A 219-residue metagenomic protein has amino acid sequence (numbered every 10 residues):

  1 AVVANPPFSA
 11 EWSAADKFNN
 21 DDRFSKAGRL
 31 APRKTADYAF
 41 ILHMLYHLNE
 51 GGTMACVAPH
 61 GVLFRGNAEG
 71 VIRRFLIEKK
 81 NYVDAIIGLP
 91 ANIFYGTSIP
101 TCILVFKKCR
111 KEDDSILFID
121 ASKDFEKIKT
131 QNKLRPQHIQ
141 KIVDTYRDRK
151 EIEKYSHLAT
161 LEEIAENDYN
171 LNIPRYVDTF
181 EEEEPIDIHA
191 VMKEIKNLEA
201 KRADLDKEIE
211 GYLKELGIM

Functional and structural regions predicted by a protein language model:
A1-M219: A conserved structural/catalytic subdomain of Rossmann-like adenosyl-cofactor enzymes
